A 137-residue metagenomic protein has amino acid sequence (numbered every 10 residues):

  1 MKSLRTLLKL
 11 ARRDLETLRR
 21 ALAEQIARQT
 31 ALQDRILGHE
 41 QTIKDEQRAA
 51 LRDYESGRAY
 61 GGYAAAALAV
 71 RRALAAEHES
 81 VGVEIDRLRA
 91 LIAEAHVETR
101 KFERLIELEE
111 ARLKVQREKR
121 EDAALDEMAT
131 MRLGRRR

Functional and structural regions predicted by a protein language model:
M1-R137: Charge-rich amphipathic alpha-helical interaction elements
